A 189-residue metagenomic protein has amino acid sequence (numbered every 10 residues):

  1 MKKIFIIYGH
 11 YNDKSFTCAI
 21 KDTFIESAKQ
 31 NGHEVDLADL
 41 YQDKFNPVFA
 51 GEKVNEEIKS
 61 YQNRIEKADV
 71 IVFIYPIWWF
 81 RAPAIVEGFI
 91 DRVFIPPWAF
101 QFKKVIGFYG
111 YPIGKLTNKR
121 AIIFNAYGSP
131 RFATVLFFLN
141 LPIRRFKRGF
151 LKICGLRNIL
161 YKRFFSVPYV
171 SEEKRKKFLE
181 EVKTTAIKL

Functional and structural regions predicted by a protein language model:
K2-H33: N-terminal beta1-alpha1 ligand-phosphate binding loop
K3, K29, E34-D36, K119-A121 (+1 more regions): Residues at the starts of beta-strands that form the adenosine-phosphate
I7-G9, A38, F124-A126: Short hydrophobic segments within beta-strands
F24-A28, F94, K147-L151: Short amphipathic alpha-helical segments
H33-K44, K162-F165: A short beta-strand-loop structural module common to alpha/beta enzyme folds
L40-E56, R175: N-terminal beta-loop-helix "entrance" segment that forms/cooperates in small-molecule cofactor or anionic ligand
E57-R145: Helix-loop-strand module that forms the ligand-binding subsite of alpha/beta enzymes
A133-L189: Glycine-rich phosphate/pyrophosphate-binding loop and the adjoining helix
